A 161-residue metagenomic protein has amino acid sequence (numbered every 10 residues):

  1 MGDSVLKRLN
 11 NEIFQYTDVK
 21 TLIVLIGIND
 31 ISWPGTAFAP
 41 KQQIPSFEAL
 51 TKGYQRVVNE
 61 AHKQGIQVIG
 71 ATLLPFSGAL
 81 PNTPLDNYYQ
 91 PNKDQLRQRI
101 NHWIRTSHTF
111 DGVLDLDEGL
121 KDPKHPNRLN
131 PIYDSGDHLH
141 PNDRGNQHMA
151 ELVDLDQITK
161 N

Functional and structural regions predicted by a protein language model:
M1-Q55, A79, L85: Conserved SGNH/GDSL esterase-like catalytic core that processes O-acyl groups on lipids and polysaccharides
N11-T17, N59-E60, I158-N161: Surface-exposed acidic, glycine-flexible loop patches that form ligand/cofactor-binding and adhesion interfaces
Y16-T17, G65, H108: A structural signal for short coil/turn segments at secondary-structure junctions
K20-L25, Q67-T72, G112-D115, H140: Structural recognition of the beta-strand scaffold that forms the well-ordered cores of secreted hydrolase catalytic
T21-L25, K63, H148-D154: Low-complexity, flexible helical/coil segments
S32, L74-N161: Catalytic His-Asp segment of secreted/periplasmic serine-dependent ester chemistry enzymes
Y54-G65: Surface-exposed amphipathic alpha-helices with a cationic face
